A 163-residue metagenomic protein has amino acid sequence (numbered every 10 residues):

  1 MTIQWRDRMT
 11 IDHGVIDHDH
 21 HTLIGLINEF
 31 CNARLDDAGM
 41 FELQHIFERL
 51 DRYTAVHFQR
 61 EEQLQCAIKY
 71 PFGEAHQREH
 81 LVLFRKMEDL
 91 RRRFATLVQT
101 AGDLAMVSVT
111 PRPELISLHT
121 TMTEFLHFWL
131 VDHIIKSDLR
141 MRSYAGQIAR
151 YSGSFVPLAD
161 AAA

Functional and structural regions predicted by a protein language model:
M1-A163: Small-residue-biased structural context
